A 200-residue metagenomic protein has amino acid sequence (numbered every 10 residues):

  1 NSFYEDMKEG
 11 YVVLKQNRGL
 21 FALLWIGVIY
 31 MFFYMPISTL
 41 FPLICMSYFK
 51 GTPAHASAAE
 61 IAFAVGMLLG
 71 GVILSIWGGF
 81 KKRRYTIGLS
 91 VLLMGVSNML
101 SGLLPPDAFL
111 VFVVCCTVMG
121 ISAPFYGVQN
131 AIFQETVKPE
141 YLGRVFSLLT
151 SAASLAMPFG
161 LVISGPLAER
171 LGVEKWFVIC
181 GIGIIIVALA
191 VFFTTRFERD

Functional and structural regions predicted by a protein language model:
N1-W25: Juxtamembrane intracellular "pre-TM" segments in multi-pass secondary transporters
K8, K15, F41-D200: C-terminal transmembrane bundle of multi-pass solute transporters/carriers
Q16, G27-S38, M157: Conserved extracellular-gate-facing transmembrane-helix segments in secondary transporters
A22-M31, L149-A153: Alpha-helical segments in transporter systems
